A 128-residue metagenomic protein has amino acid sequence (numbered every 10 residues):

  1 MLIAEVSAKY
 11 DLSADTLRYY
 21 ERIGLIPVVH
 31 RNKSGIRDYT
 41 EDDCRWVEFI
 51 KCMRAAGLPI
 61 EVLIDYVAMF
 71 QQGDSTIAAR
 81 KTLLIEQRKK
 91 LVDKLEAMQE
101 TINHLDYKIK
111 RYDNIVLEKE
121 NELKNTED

Functional and structural regions predicted by a protein language model:
M1-D65: Basic helix-turn-helix/winged-helix DNA-binding cores and closely related short helical interaction motifs
A68, Q72-D128: C-terminal regulatory/oligomerization modules of transcriptional regulators
